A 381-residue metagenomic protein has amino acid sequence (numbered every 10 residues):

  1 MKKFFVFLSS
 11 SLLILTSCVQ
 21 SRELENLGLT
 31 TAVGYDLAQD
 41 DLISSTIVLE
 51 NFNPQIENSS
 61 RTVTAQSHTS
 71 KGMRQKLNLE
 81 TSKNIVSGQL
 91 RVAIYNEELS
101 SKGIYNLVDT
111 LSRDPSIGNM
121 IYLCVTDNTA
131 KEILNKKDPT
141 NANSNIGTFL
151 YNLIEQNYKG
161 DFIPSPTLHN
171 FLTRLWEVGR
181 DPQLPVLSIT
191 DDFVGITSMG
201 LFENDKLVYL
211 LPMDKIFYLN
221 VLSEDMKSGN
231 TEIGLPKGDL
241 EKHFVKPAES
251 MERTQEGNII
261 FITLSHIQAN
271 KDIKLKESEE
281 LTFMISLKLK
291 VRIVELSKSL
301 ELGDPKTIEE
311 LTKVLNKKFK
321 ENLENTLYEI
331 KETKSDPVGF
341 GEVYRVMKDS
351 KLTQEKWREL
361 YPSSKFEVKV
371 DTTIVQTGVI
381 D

Functional and structural regions predicted by a protein language model:
K3-V6, L13-D381: Membrane-proximal alpha-helical signals and transmembrane carboxylates
